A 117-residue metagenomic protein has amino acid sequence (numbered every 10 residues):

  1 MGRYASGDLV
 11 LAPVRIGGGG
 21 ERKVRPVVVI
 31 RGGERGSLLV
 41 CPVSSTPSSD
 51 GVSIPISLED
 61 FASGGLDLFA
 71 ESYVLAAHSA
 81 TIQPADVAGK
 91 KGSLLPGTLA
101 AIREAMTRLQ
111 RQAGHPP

Functional and structural regions predicted by a protein language model:
G18-V24, V29-G64: Compact nucleic-acid interaction/catalytic patches
S63-P117: C-terminal terminal-subdomain/extension
